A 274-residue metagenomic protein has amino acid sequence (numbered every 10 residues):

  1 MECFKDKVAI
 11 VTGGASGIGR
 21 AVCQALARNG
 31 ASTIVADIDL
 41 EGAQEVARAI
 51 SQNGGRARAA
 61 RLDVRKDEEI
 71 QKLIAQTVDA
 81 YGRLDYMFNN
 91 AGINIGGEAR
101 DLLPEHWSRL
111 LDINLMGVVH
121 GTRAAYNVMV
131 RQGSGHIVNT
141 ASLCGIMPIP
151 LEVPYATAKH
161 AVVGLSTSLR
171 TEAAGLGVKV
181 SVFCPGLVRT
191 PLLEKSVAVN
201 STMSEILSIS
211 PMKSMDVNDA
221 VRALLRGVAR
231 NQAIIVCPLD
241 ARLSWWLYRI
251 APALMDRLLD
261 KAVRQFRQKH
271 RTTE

Functional and structural regions predicted by a protein language model:
E2-I34: Canonical Rossmann dinucleotide-binding motif of NAD(H)/NADP(H)-dependent dehydrogenases/reductases, specifically
K5, N53-R56, Q76-N89, I95 (+2 more regions): A glycine-rich helix->loop->beta "capping" turn within Rossmann-like NAD(P)(H)-dependent oxidoreductase domains
L40-E41, A60-K72, P104: The beta1-alpha1 cofactor-binding region of Rossmann-like NAD(H)/NADP(H)-dependent oxidoreductases
I70, E98-A99, L103-L111: Substrate-binding pocket helix/loop in short-chain dehydrogenase/reductase
T122, A158: Active-site helix of classical SDR
S142: Residue(s) in the substrate-gating loop at a strand-loop-helix junction that position the organic substrate next
G175-L239: SDR active-site lid
